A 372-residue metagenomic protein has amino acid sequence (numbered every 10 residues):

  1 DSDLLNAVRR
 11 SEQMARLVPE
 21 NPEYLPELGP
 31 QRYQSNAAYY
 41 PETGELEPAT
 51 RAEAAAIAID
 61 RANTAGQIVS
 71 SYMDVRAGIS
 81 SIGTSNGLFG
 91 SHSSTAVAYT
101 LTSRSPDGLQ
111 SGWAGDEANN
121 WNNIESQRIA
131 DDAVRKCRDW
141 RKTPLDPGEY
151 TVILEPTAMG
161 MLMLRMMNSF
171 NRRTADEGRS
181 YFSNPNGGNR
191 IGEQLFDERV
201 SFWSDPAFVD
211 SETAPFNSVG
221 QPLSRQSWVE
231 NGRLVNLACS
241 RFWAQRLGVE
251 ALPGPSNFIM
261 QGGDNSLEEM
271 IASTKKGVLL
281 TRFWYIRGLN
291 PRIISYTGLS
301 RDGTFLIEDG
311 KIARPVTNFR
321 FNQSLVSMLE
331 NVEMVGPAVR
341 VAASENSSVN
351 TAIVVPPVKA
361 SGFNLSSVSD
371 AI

Functional and structural regions predicted by a protein language model:
D1-A214, Q221, E230-R233, S256 (+2 more regions): Active-site bordering "gate/hinge" segments that shape substrate access to catalytic or cofactor-binding pockets
P185-I372: Dual-mode signal for accessory low-complexity, basic/Gly-rich regions
